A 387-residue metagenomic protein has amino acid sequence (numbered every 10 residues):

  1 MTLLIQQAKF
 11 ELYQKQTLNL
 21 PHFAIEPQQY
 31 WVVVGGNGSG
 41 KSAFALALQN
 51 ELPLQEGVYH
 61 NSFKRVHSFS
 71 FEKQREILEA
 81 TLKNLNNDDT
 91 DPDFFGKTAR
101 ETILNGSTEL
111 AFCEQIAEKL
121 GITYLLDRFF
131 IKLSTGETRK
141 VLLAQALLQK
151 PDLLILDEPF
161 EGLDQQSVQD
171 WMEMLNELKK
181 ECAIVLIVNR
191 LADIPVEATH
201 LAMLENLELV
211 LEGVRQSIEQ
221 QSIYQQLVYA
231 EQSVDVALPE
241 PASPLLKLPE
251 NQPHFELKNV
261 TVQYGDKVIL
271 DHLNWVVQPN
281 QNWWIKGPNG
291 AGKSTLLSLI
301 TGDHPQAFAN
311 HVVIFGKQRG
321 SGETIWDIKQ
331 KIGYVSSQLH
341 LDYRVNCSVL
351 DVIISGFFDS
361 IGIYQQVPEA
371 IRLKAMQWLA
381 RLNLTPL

Functional and structural regions predicted by a protein language model:
L3, Q16-L20, F255-L257, V268-H272: Conserved structural motif at the start of ABC-family nucleotide-binding domains
S42-S107, L297-I361: ABC ATPase nucleotide-binding domain signature region
T108-L125, I354, E369-L387: Conserved ABC ATPase "signature" region
F129, E158-P159, D164: Walker B catalytic motif
F129-L133, E137, Y364-V367: Conserved ABC ATPase signature
L143: Hydrophobic anchor residue at the start of the ABC signature
N206-D235: Conserved beta-strand-loop-alpha-helix hinge in the C-terminal portion of ABC ATPase nucleotide-binding domains
